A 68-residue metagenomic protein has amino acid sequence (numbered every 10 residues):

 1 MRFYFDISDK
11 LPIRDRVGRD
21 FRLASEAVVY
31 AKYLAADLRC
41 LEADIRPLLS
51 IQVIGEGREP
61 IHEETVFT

Functional and structural regions predicted by a protein language model:
M1, L23-E26, E56-R58: A short, structured loop/turn motif at beta-sheet edges
M1-D15: Short aromatic-glycine-(Arg/Gly/Cys) micro-motifs in beta-strand/loop hairpins
D6-S8, R22, V29, S50: N-terminal, polar/charged subdomain of small-to-medium soluble alpha/beta proteins
K10, G18, E63-E64: Generic secondary-structure boundary/loop-capping signal
I13-A24: A short, exposed loop/beta-hairpin motif centered on an aromatic-Gly-Thr core
L23-A43: A short, charged, amphipathic alpha-helix used as a generic interaction element across diverse proteins
D37-T68: Short, mixed-charge low-complexity intrinsically disordered segments
